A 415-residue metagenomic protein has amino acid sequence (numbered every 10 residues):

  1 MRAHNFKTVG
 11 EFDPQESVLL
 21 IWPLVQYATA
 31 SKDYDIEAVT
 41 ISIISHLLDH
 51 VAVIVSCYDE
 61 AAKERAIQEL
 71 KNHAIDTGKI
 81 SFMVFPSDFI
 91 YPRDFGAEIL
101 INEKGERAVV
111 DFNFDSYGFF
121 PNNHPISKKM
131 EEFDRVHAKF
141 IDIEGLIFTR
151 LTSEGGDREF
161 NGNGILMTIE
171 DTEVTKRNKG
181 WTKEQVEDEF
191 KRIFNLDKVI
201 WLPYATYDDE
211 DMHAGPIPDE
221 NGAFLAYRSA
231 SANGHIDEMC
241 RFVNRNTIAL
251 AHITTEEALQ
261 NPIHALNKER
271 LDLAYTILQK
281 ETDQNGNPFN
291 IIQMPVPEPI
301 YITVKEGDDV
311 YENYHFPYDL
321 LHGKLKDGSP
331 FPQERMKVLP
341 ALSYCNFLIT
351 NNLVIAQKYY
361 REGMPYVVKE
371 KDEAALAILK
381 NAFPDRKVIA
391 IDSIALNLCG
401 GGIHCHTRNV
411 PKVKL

Functional and structural regions predicted by a protein language model:
M1-L415: Histidine/cysteine-enriched polar flanking segments
